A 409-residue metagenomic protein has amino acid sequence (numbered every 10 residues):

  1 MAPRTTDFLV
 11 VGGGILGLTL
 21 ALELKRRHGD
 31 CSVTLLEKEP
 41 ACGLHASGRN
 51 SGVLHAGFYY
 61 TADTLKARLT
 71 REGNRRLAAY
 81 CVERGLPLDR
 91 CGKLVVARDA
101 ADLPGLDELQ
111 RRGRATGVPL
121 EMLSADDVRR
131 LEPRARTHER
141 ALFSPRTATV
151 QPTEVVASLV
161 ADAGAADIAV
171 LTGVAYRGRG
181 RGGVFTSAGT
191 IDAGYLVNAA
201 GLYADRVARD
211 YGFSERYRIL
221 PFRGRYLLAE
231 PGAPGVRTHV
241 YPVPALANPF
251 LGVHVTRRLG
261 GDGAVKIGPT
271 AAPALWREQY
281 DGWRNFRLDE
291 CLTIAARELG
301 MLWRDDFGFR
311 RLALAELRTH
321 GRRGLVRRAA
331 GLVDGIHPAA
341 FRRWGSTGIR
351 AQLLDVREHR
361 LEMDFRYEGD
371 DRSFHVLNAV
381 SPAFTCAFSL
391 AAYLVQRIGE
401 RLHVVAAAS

Functional and structural regions predicted by a protein language model:
A2-L16, T34: Beta1/beta-strand and adjacent pyrophosphate-binding region of the FAD-binding site in flavoprotein oxidoreductases
T5, P87-A97, L109, M122 (+5 more regions): Helix-loop-beta segment of a Rossmann-like dinucleotide-binding subdomain
T19, F185-L288: Flavin-dependent oxidoreductases
K25-G48: Glycine-rich FAD pyrophosphate-binding loop
G52-D127, L131, H138, G252-H254 (+3 more regions): Dinucleotide-binding Rossmann-like beta1-alpha1 core, especially the glycine-rich loop that anchors the ADP
T61-E72, V96-G105, L142-A161, L314-G324 (+1 more regions): Short beta-strand to alpha-helix junction loop
D126-R129, R218-R223, L228-E230, W303-A379: Flavin (FAD/FMN) cofactor-binding core of flavoprotein oxidoreductases
A141-Y195, A199-R206, F388-G399: Helical element adjacent to the flavin cofactor pocket in flavoenzyme catalytic cores
